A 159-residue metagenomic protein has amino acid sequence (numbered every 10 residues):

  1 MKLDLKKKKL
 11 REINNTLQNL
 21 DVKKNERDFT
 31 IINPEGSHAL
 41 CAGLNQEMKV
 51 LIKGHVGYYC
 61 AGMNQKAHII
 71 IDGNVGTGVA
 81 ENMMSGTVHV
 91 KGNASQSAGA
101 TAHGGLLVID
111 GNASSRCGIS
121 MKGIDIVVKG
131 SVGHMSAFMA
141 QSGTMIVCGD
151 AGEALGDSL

Functional and structural regions predicted by a protein language model:
M1-L159: Long, distal/terminal scaffolding or interaction modules with repetitive or compositionally biased sequence
